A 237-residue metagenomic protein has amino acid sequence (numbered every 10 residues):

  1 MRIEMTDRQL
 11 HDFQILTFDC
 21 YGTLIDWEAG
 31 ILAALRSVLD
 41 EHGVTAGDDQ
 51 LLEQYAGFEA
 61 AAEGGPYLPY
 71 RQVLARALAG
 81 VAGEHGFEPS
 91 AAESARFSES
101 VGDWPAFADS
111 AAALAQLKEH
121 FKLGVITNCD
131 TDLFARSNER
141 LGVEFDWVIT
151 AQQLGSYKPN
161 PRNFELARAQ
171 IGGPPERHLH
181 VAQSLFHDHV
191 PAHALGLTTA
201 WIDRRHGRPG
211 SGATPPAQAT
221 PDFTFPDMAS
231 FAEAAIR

Functional and structural regions predicted by a protein language model:
R2-F13, A46-G47, E88, A92 (+3 more regions): Asp-based, Mg2+/Mn2+-dependent phosphohydrolase catalytic module
D7-A108: N-terminal helical cap/lid subdomain that shapes the substrate entry/recognition surface in HAD-like hydrolases
